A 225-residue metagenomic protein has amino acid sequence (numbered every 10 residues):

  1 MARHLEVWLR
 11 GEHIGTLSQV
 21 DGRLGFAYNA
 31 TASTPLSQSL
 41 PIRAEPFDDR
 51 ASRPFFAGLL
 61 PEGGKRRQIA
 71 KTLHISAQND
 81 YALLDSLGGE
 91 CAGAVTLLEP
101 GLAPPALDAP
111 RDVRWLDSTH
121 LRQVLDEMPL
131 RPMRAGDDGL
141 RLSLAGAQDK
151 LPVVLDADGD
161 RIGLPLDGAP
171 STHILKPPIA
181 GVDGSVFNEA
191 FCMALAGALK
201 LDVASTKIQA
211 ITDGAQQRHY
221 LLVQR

Functional and structural regions predicted by a protein language model:
M1-R225: Phosphate/dinucleotide-binding and metal-coordinating scaffold of catalytic cores in nucleotide-dependent enzymes
